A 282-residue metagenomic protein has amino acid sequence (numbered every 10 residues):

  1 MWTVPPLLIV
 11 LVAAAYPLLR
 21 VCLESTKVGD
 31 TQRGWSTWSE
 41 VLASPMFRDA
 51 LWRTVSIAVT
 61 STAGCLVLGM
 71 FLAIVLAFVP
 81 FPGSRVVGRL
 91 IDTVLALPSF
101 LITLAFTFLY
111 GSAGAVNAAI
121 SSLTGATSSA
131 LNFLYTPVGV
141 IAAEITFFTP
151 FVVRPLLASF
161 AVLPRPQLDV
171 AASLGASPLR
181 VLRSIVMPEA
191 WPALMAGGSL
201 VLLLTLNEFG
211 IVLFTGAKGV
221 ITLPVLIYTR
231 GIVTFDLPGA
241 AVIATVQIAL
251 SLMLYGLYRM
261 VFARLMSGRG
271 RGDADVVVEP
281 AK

Functional and structural regions predicted by a protein language model:
M1-G29, P45-A161, E189, A193-F209 (+3 more regions): Membrane-water interface segments at the C-terminal ends of transmembrane alpha-helices in multi-pass inner-membrane
K27-T31, F209-F235: Glycine-rich helix-loop "coupling/hinge" segments at transmembrane-helix boundaries in multipass transporters
R33-A43: A short amphipathic helical element positioned immediately N-terminal to and/or at the very start of a transmembrane
A171: The alpha-helix within a helix-turn-helix
L174-A176, P188: Glycine/proline-centered hinge or cleavage motifs at structural transition points of membrane proteins
F262-K282: Short cytosolic juxtamembrane segments of multi-pass membrane proteins
